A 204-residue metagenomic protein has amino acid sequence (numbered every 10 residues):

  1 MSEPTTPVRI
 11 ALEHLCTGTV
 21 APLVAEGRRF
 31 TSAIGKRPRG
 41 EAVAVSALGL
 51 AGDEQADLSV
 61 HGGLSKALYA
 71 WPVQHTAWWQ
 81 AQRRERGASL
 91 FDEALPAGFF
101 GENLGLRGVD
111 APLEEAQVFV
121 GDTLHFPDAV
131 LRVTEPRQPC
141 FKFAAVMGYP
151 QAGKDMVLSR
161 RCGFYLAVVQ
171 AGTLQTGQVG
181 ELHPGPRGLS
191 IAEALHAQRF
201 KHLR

Functional and structural regions predicted by a protein language model:
M1-K142, P184-L203: Electropositive, beta-rich accessory/interaction domains or terminal extensions that provide binding surfaces
S65-K66, G153, F164-Y165: Flexible, glycine/proline-enriched loop segments at strand-loop-helix junctions that form or flank small-ligand binding
D110-A111, G163-Q170: Short alpha-helix capping/helix-loop boundary micro-motifs
G121, A171, Q175-Q178: Loop/turn positions that initiate beta-strands
V146-L158: Short beta-strand-turn/beta-hairpin segments enriched in glycine/proline and small hydrophobics that form edge-strand
R161-Y165, Q178-G180: A structural signal for small-residue-enriched, beta-sheet-centric alpha/beta enzyme cores and oligomeric scaffold folds
